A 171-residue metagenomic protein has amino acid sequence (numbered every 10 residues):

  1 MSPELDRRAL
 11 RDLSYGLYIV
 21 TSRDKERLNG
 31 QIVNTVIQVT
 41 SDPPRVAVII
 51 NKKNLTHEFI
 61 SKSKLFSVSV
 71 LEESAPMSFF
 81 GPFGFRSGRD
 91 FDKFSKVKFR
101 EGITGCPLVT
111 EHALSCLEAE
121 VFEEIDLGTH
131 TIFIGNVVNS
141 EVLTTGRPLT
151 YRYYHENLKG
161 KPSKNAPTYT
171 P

Functional and structural regions predicted by a protein language model:
M1-P171: Basic, polyanion-binding surface patches
